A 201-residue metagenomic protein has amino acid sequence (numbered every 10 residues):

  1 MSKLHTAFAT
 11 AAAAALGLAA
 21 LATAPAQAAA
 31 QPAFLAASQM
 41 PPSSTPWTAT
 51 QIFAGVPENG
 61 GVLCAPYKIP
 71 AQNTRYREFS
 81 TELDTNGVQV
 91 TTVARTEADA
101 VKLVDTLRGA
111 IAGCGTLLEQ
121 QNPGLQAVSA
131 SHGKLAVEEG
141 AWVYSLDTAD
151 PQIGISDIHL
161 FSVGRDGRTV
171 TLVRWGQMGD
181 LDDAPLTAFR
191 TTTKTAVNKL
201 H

Functional and structural regions predicted by a protein language model:
M1-A28: Secretory targeting and sorting signals
A26-Y76: N-terminal "mature-domain start" segment
P46-N59, G109-D157: Short Gly/Thr-rich strand-loop-strand
R75-S80, D157-R165: Short, surface-exposed beta-strand/loop micro-motifs that present aromatic residues
Y76-D105: A short acidic-to-branched-hydrophobic micro-motif
N86-V88, I153-L160: Short, surface-exposed coil-to-beta transition loops
G87-T92, R168-Q177: Short, well-ordered beta-strand elements
G176-H201: Surface-exposed amphipathic alpha-helical segments
